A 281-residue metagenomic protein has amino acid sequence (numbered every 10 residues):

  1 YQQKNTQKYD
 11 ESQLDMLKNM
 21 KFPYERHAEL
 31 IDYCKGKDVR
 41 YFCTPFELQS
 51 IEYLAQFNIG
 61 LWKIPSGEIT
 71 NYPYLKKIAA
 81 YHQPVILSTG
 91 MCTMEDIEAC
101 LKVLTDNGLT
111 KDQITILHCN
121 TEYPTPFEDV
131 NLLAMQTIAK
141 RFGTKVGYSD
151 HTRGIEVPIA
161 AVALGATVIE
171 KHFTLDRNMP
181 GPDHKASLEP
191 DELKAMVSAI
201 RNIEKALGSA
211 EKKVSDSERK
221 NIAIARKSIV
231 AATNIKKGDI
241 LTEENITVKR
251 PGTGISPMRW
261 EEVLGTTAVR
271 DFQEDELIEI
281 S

Functional and structural regions predicted by a protein language model:
Y1-S281: Catalytic cores and adjacent flexible loops of soluble metabolic enzymes that perform enolate/carbanion chemistry on
